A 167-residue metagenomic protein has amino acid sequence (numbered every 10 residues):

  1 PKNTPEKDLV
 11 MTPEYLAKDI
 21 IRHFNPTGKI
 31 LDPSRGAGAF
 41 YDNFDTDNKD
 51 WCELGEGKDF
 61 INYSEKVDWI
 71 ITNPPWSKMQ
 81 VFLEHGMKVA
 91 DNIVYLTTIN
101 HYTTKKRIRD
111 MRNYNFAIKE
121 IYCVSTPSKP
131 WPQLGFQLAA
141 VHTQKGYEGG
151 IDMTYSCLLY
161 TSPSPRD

Functional and structural regions predicted by a protein language model:
P1-S162: Class I S-adenosyl-L-methionine-dependent methyltransferase catalytic core
P163-D167: A short, hydrophobic C-terminal helix/tail in secreted or cell-surface proteins
